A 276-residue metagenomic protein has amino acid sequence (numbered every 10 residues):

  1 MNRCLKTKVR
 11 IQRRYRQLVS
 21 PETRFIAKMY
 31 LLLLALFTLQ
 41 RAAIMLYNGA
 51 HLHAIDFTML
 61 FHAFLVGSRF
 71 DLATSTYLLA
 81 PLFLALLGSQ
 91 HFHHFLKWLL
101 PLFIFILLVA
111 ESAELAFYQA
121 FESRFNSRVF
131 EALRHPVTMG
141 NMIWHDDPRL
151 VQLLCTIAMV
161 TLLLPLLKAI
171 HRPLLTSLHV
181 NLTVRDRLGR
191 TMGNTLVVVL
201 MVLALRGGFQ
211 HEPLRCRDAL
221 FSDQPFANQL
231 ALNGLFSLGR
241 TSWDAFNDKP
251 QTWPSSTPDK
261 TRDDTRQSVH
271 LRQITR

Functional and structural regions predicted by a protein language model:
R10-N247: Transmembrane and membrane-interface helices of multi-pass, inner-membrane envelope-modifying transferases
A231-R276: Membrane/wall-proximal cationic-aromatic binding patches
